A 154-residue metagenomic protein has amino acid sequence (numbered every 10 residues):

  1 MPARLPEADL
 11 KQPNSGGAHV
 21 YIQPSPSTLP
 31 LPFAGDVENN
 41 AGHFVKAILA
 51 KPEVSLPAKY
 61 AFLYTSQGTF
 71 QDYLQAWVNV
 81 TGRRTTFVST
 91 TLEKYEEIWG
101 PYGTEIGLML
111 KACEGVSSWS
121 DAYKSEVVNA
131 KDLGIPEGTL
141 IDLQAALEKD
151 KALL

Functional and structural regions predicted by a protein language model:
M1-R84, G100-Y102: Oxidoreductase cofactor-interface core, primarily capturing Rossmann-like NAD(P)-dependent enzymes
L10, A18-Y21, M109-L110, V116 (+1 more regions): Generic hydrophobic, helix-prone segments enriched in Leu/Val/Ile
H19, W119-Y123, V127-V128, P136: Preference for well-ordered, secondary-structure-rich cores of eukaryotic proteins
V37, T69, T90-T91, T139-D142: Helix N-cap and loop-to-helix transition residues
G42, L74, E96, Q144-L147: Generic structural signal for individual residues within well-ordered alpha-helical segments across diverse proteins
I48-P52, V80, V116-S120, D150-L153: Generic recognition of well-structured, leucine-rich alpha-helical segments and adjacent helix-turn regions within
A61, L74-A122: Terminal hydrophobic/aromatic helix or amphipathic segment near a protein terminus
V128-L154: Amphipathic terminal alpha-helices
